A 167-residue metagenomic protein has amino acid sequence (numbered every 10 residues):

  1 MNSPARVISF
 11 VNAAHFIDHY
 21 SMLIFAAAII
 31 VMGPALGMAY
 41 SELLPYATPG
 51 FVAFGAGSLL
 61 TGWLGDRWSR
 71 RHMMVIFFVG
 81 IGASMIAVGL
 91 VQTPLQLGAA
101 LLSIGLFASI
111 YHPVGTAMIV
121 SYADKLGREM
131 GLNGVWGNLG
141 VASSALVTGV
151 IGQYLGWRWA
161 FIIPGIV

Functional and structural regions predicted by a protein language model:
N2-A27: Pair of pore-lining "gating" transmembrane helices in MFS-fold secondary transporters
L23, G50-L59, V141-A142: Residue-level signature of mid-helix packing/kink "hotspots" within the transmembrane helices of 12-pass Major
A28-G55: Extracellular/periplasmic helix-loop-helix junction of adjacent transmembrane segments in MFS-like secondary
M32-G33, L64-G65, V150-L155: Interfacial helix-cap and linker-helix signal at transmembrane-aqueous boundaries of multi-pass secondary transporters
A56-Q92: Conserved MFS/SLC helix-loop-helix module at the cytosolic interface between two early adjacent transmembrane helices
S84, L95-S103: Paired small-residue
A100-N138: Cytoplasmic helix-loop-helix junction between adjacent transmembrane helices in 12-TM secondary transporters
N133-V167: Helix-loop-helix hairpin linking two adjacent transmembrane segments in secondary transporters
